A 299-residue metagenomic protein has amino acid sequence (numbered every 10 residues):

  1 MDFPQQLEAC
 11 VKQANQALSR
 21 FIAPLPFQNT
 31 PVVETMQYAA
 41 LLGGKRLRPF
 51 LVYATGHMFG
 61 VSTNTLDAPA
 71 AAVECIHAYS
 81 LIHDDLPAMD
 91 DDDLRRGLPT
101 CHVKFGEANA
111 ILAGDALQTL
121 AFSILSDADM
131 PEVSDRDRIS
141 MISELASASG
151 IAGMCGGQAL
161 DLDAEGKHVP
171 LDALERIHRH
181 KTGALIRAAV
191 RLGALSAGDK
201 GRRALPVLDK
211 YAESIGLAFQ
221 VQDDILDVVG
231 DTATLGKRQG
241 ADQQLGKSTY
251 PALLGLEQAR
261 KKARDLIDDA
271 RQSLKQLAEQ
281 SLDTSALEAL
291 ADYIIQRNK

Functional and structural regions predicted by a protein language model:
M1-A23: N-terminal amphipathic/basic leader segments beginning at the initiator methionine
K12, I22, P26-S273, D283-I295: Mg2+-dependent prenyl diphosphate-binding active-site environment of isoprenoid biosynthetic enzymes
